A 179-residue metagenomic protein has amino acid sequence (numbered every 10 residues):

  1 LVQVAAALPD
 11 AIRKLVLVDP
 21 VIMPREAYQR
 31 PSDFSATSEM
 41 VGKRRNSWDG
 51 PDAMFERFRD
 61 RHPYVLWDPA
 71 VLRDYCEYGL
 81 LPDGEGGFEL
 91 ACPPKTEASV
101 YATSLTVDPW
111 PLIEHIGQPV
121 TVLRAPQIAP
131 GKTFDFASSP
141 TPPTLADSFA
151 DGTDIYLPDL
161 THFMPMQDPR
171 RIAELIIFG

Functional and structural regions predicted by a protein language model:
L1-R30: Conserved hydrolase catalytic core segment
S32-V65: The alpha/beta-hydrolase serine catalytic core
P69-P111, Q127: Hydrophobic, aromatic-rich cap/lid helix
H115-L160: Conserved loop-alpha-helix segment in the C-terminal half of the alpha/beta-hydrolase fold that carries the catalytic
Y156-R170: Catalytic histidine-centered segment of alpha/beta-hydrolase-like enzymes
P169-I177: Short, amphipathic alpha-helical "lid/cap" segments that border enzyme active or binding sites
